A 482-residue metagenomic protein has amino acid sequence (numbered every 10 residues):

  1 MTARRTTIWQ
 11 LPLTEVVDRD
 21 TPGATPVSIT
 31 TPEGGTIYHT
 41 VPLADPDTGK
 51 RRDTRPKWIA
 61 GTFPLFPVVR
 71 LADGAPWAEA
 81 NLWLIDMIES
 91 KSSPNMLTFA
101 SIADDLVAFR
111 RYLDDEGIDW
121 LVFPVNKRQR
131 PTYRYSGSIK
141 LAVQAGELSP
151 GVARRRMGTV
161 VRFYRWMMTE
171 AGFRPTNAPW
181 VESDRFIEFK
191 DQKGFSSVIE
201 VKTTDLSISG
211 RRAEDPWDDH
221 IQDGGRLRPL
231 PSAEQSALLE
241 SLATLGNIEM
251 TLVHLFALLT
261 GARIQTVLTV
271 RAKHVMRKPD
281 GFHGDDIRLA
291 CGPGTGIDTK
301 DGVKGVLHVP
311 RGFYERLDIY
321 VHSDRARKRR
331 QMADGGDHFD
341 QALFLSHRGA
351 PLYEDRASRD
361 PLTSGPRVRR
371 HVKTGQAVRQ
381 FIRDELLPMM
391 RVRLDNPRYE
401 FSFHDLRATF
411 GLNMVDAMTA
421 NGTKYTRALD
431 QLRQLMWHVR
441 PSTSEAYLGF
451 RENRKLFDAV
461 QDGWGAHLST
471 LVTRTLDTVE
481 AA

Functional and structural regions predicted by a protein language model:
M1-P179, D184, A342-F344, A482: Charge-rich, intrinsically disordered N-terminal extensions that act as flexible nucleic-acid engagement or regulatory
T2-I8, L13, A459-A482: C-terminal secondary-structure termini that scaffold catalytic or DNA-interacting sites
T169-P175, A257-H283: Short, charged phosphate-coordinating catalytic segments
P231-I264, A428: Basic, Lys/Arg- and aromatic-enriched nucleic-acid-binding interface segment
V270-R316, H322-L343, R348-A350: Conserved tyrosine-mediated DNA breakage-rejoining catalytic core shared by Y-recombinases
H274-P279, A420-Y447: Short, polar N-cap/turn motifs at the start of nucleic acid-interacting alpha helices
T363-Q434: Short, basic (Lys/Arg/His-rich) helix/loop patches that form interaction surfaces in the mid-to-C-terminal regions
M436-W464, L468-L471: Catalytic-site neighborhood detector that most strongly recognizes the C-terminal catalytic loop/helix of tyrosine
